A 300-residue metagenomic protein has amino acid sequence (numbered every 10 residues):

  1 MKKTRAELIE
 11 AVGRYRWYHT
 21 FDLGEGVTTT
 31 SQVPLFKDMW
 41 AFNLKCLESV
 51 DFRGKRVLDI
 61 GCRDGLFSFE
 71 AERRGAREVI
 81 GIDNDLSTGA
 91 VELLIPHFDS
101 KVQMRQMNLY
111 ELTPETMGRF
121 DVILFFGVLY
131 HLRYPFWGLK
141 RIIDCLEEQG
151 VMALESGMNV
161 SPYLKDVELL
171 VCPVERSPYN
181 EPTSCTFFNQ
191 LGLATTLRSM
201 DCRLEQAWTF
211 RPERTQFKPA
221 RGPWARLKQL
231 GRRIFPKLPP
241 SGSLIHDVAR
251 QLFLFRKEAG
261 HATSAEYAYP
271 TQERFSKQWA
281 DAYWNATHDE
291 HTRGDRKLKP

Functional and structural regions predicted by a protein language model:
M1-G118, G222, L230, D247-F255 (+1 more regions): Conserved N-terminal segment of class I S-adenosyl-L-methionine
F52, R133, E147: Short conserved AdoMet
V122-P135: A short SAM/SAH-binding and catalytic strip from SAM-dependent methyltransferases
F136-V151: A short glycine-rich, Lys/Arg-flanked "PGG" loop and its adjoining helix->strand segment in the class I
L154-R176: Conserved class I S-adenosyl-L-methionine
Y163-L169, Q216-G222, E266-Y267: Short aromatic-enriched loop/helix-cap "lid" or pocket-rim segments at secondary-structure transitions that line
R176-L191: Acceptor-substrate binding/catalytic loop of class I
C202-E213: Conserved S-adenosyl-L-methionine
